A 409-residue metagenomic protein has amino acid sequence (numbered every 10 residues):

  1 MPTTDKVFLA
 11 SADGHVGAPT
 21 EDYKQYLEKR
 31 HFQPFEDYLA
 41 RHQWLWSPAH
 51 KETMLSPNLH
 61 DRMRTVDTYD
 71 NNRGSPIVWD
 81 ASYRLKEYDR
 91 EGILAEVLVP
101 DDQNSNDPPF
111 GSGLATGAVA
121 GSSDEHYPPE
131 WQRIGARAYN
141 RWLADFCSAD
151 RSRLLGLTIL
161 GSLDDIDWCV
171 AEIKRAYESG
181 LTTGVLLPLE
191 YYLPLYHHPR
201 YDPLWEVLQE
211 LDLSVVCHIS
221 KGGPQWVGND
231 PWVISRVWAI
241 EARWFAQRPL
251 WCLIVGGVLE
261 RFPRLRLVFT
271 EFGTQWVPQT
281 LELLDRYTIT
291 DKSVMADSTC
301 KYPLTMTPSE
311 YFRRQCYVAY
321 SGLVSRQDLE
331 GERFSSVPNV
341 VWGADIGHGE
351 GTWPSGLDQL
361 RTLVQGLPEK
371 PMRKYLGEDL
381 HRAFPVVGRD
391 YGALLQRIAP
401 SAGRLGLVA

Functional and structural regions predicted by a protein language model:
P2-A10, P19-R90, L94-A95, I134 (+10 more regions): Mid-to-C-terminal alpha-helical segments outside catalytic/metal-binding sites
L9, D67-N71, K86-G111, R153-L160 (+1 more regions): Divalent metal-dependent hydrolysis catalytic cores, especially in the metallo-beta-lactamase
A10-G17, V215-S220: Histidine-centered catalytic micro-motifs
M63-Y69, N106-P128: Surface-exposed, active-site-proximal loop segments in enzymatic domains
V99-N104, S162, I219-Q225, I346-H348: Short glycine-enriched loops at secondary-structure junctions
S105-P109, P224-V233, T352-W353: Short acidic/His/Gly/Ser-rich catalytic and metal-binding motifs that mark active-site loops of diverse hydrolases
V119-S122, H126, W131-Q132, C147 (+3 more regions): Catalytic pocket-lining loop regions of alpha/beta-barrel enzymes, especially the amidohydrolase/enolase/GH5 lineages
L163-D167, E172: Alpha-helical scaffold elements lining the catalytic groove of polysaccharide deacetylases
